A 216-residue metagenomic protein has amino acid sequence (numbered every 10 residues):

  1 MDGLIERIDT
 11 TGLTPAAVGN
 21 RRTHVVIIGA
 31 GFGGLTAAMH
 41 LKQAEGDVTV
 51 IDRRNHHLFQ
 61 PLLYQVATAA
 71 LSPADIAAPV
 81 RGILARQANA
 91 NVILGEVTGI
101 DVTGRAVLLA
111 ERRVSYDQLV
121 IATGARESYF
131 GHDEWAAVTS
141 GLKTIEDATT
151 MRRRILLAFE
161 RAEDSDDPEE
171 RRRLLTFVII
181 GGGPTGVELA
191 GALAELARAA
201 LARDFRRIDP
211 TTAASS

Functional and structural regions predicted by a protein language model:
D2-I93, T98, F177-V178, P184-S216: Beta1-alpha1 glycine-rich phosphate/pyrophosphate-binding loop at the start of Rossmann-like nucleotide-binding domains
D2-T23, A90-V178, L196-L201: FAD-binding core/adjacent interface of flavoenzyme oxidoreductases
